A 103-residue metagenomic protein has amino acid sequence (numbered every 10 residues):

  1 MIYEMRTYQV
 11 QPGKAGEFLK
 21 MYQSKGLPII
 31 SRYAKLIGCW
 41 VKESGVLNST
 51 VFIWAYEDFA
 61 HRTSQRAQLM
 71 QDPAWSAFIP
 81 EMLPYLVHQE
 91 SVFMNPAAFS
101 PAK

Functional and structural regions predicted by a protein language model:
M1-E17, A98-K103: Surface-exposed interaction/gating patches
I2-R6, F18, I30, S49-W54: Short, structured motif recognition centered on aromatic/hydrophobic residues
Q11, R32-V51, E57, A74-K103: Glycine-rich beta-strand-turn "strand-cap" elements at beta-sheet edges
K14-G38: Short amphipathic alpha-helical segments
G16-K20, D58-M70: Short amphipathic alpha-helices within nucleic acid-binding modules
M21-S24, Q68, E81-P84: Residues within well-ordered alpha-helical secondary structure of globular protein domains
